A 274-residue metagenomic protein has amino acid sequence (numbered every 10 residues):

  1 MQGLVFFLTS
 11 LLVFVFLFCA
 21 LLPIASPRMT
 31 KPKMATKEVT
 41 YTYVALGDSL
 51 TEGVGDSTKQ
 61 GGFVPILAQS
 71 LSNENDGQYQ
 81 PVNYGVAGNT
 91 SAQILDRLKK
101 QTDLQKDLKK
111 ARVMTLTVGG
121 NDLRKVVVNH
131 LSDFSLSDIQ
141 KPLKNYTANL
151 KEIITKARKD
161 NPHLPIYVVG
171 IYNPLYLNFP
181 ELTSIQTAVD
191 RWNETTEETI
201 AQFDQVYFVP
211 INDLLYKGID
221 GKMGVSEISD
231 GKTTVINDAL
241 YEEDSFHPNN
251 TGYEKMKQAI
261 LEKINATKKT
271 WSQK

Functional and structural regions predicted by a protein language model:
F6-L22: Hydrophobic membrane-insertion alpha-helices, especially the h-region of bacterial N-terminal signal peptides
I24-A87, L104-K106: Serine-esterase "nucleophile elbow" of acetyl-processing enzymes
T42-L46, Q80-G85, R112-T117, P165-G170 (+1 more regions): Structural recognition of the beta-strand scaffold that forms the well-ordered cores of secreted hydrolase catalytic
A87, H130-N145, N178-I185: Surface-exposed cleft-lining segments at the edges of enzyme active sites
D96-K141: Oxyanion-hole/transition-state-stabilizing segment in secreted/luminal serine hydrolases and related acyltransferases
P174-D213: Substrate-gating cap/lid alpha-helix
V206, I211-D244: Mobile gating loops/cap/lid regions near enzyme active sites that modulate substrate access
K232-K274: Histidine-centered active-site loop/cap adjacent to the catalytic His in serine esterases/O-acetyl transfer systems
